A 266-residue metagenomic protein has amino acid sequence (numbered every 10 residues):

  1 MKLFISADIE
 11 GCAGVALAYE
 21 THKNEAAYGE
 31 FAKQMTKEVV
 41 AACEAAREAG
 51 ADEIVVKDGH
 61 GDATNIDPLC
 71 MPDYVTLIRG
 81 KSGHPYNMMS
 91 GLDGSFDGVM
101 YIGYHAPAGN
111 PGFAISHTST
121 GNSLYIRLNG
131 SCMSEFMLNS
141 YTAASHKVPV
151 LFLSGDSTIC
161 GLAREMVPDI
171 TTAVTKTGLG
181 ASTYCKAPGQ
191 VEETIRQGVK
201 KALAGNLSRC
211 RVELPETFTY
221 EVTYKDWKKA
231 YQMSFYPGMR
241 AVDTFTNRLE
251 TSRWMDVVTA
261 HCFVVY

Functional and structural regions predicted by a protein language model:
M1-F4: Extreme N-terminal starter segment of soluble prokaryotic enzymes
S6-C12, G59-H60, I102-A108, S157-T158: Short glycine-enriched loops at secondary-structure junctions
V15, M35-A41, R47-E48, T172: Soluble secreted/lumenal catalytic domains with histidine-centered metal-binding or acid-base catalytic motifs
E20-E44: Short catalytic helix/loop segments, enriched in acidic residues and glycine and frequently bearing histidine
V39-G94: Glycine-rich nucleotide/cofactor/substrate-binding loop typically near the N-terminus or early in the first domain
I54, G178, V191-Y266: C-terminal accessory domains and tails appended to enzymatic cores
T120-H146, G155-I159: Active-site glycine-rich loop that binds ribose-phosphate moieties when present
T142-L203: Active-site rim beta-loop-alpha module in soluble metabolic enzymes
